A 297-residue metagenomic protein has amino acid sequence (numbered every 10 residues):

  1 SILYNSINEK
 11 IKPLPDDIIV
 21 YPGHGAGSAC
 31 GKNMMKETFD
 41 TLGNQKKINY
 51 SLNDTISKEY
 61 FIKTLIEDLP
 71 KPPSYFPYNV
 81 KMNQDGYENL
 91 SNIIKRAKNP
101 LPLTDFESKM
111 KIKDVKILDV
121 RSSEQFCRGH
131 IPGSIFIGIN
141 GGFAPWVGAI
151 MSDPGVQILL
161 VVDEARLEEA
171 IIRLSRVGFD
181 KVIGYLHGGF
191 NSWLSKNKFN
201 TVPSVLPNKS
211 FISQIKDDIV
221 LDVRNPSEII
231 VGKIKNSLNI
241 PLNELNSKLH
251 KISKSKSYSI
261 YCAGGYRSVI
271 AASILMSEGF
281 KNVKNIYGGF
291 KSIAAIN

Functional and structural regions predicted by a protein language model:
I2-I94: Divalent-metal (often Zn2+) His-rich catalytic cores of metallo-beta-lactamase-fold enzymes
H24, F61, L118-D119, V147 (+3 more regions): Conserved small-residue
G31-K36, G129-I131, I171-R173, K233: Short acidic, glycine/serine/threonine-rich loops at helix termini
L69-P102, H187-F211: Long, charged amphipathic helices and adjacent flexible linkers at domain junctions
K81-E88, S123-C127, I131-V202, A271-G289: Thiolate-centered catalytic microenvironments shared by cysteine-dependent enzyme domains
L90-V156, L194-S195, I212-Y258, C262 (+2 more regions): Positively charged, proline/Ser/Thr-rich regional signature most characteristic of the Rhodanese/CDC25-like
V162, C262-A263: The conserved beta1-alpha1 loop
A165, G265-Y266: Residue-level detector of alpha-helix initiation sites
